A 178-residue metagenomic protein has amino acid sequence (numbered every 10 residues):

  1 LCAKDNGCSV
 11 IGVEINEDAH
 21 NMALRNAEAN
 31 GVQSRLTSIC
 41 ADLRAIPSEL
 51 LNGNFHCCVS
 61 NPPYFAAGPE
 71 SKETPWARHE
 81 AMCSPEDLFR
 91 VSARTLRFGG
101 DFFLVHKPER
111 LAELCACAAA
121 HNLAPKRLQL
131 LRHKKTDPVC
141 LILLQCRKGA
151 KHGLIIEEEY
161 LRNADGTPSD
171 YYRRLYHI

Functional and structural regions predicted by a protein language model:
L1, M22, E113-L114: Phosphate- and divalent-cation-binding pockets in alpha/beta enzyme and binding domains that engage nucleotide-derived
L1-C8: Conserved SAM-binding loop of SAM-dependent methyltransferases across substrates and taxa, primarily the Class I
S9-E14: Conserved SAM-binding motif I beta-strand of class I
N16-D18: Conserved SAM/SAH-binding beta-strand->alpha-helix loop
L24-N52: S-adenosyl-L-methionine
G53-H56, P62-V91: Mobile active-site "lid"/loop adjacent to the S-adenosyl-L-methionine
S84-L143: Conserved Class I SAM-dependent methyltransferase catalytic core
T136-I178: SAM/dcSAM-binding transferase cores
